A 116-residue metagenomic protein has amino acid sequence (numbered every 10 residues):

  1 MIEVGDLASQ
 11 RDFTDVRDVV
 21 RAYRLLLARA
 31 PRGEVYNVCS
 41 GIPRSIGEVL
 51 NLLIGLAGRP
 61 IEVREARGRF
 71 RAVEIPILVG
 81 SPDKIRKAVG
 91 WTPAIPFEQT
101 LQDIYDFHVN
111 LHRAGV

Functional and structural regions predicted by a protein language model:
I2, V16-R17, L25-N37, I42-S45 (+1 more regions): Glycine/proline-rich active-site loop of Rossmann-fold NAD(P)-dependent oxidoreductases
E3-Q10, V89-P93: Catalytic Tyr-x(3-8)-Lys segment
D6, V35-Y36, S45-N51, G58-I77 (+1 more regions): C-terminal "lid/loop" region of Rossmann-like NAD(P)-dependent oxidoreductases
D6-V16, S40-I42, A72: Glycine-rich "substrate-gating" loop/helix at the edge of Rossmann-like oxidoreductase active sites
D12-V19, S45, P96-F97: An acidic site on a long C-lobe helix of protein kinase domains
V16, V35, R69-T92, P96 (+1 more regions): Conserved C-terminal active-site "lid" loop/helix of NAD(P)H-dependent oxidoreductases that clamps the redox cofactor
V19, Y23, V38, V49 (+2 more regions): Non-catalytic, hydrophobic alpha-helical segments
F97-V116: Amphipathic terminal alpha-helices
